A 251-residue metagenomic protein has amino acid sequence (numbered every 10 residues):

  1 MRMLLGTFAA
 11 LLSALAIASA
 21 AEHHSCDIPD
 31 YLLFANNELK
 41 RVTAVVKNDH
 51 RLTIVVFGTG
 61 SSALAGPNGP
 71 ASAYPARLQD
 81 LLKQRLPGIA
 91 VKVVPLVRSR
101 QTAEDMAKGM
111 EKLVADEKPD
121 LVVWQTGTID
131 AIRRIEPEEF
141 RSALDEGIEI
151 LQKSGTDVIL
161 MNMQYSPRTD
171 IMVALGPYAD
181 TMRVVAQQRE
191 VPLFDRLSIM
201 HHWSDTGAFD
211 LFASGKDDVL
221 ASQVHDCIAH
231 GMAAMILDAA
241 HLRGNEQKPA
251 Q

Functional and structural regions predicted by a protein language model:
M1-L4: Positively charged n-region of N-terminal signal peptides that target proteins for export
G6-A16: Bacterial N-terminal signal peptides
A18-H23: Boundary at the C-terminal end of the N-terminal hydrophobic targeting segment
H24-L96, K112-K118: Serine-esterase "nucleophile elbow" of acetyl-processing enzymes
T53-V56, K83, P87-E117, I129-L160: Internal alpha/beta domain cores that form substrate/cofactor-binding pockets in large enzymes and binding proteins
G60-A63, R98-E104, G127-R133, Q164-R168 (+1 more regions): Solvent-exposed loop/turn segments at secondary-structure junctions within structured extracellular/periplasmic domains
Q125-T128, I148-A179: Active-site segments of SGNH/GDSL-like serine hydrolases that catalyze O-acetyl group transfer/hydrolysis on lipids
Y165-Q251: Catalytic His-Asp segment of secreted/periplasmic serine-dependent ester chemistry enzymes
